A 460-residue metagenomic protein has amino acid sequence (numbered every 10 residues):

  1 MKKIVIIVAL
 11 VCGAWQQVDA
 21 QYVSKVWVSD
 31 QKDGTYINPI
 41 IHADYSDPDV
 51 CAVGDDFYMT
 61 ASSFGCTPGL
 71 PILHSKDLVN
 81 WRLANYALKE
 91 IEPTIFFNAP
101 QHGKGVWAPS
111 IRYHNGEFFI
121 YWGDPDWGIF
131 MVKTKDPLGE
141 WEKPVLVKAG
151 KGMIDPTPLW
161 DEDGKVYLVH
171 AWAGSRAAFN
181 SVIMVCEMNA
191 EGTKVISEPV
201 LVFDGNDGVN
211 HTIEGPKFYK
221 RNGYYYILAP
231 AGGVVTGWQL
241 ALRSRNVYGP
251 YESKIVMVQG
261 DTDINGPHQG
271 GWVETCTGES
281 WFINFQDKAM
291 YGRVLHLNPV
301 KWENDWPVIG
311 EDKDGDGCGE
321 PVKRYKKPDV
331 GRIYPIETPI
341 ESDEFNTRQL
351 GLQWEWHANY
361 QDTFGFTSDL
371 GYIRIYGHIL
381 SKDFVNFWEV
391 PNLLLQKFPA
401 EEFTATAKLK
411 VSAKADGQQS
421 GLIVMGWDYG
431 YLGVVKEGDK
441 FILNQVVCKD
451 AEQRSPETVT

Functional and structural regions predicted by a protein language model:
M1-Q21: Bacterial Sec-dependent N-terminal signal peptides
A20-T460: Carbohydrate-active catalytic/glycan-binding domains of CAZyme proteins, especially the secreted or lumenal ectodomains
